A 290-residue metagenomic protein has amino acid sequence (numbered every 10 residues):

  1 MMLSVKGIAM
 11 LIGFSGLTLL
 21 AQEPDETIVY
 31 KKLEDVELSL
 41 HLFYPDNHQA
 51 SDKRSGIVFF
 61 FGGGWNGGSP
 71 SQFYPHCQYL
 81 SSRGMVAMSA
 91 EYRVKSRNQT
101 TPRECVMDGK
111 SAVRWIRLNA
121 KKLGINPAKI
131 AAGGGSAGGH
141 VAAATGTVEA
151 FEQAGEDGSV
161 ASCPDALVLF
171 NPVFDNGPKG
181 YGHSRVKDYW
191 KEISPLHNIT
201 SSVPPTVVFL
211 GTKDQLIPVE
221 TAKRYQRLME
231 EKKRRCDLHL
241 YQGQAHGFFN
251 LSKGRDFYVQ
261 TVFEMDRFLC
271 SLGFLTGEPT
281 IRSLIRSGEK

Functional and structural regions predicted by a protein language model:
Q22-D52: N-terminal cap/lid segment of alpha/beta-hydrolase-fold proteins
I28, S71, S111-V186, W190-N198 (+1 more regions): Primarily recognizes the serine-hydrolase "nucleophile elbow" in alpha/beta-hydrolase and SGNH/GDSL folds
H41-F43, K223-Q226, E230-K290: C-terminal catalytic histidine-bearing segment of alpha/beta-hydrolase fold enzymes
D52-G63: Short beta-strand element of the alpha/beta-hydrolase
G56, G84-E91, A131, A166 (+1 more regions): A fold-wide structural signal in alpha/beta-hydrolase
S69-P70, H76, M88-P127, S252-V259: Catalytic nucleophile-loop/oxyanion-hole region of alpha/beta-hydrolase and closely related hydrolase-like folds
V208-L210, D214: Short beta-strand/loop motif that positions the catalytic acidic residue of the alpha/beta-hydrolase fold
Q215-T221: Conserved alpha/beta-hydrolase "acid-adjacent" motif
